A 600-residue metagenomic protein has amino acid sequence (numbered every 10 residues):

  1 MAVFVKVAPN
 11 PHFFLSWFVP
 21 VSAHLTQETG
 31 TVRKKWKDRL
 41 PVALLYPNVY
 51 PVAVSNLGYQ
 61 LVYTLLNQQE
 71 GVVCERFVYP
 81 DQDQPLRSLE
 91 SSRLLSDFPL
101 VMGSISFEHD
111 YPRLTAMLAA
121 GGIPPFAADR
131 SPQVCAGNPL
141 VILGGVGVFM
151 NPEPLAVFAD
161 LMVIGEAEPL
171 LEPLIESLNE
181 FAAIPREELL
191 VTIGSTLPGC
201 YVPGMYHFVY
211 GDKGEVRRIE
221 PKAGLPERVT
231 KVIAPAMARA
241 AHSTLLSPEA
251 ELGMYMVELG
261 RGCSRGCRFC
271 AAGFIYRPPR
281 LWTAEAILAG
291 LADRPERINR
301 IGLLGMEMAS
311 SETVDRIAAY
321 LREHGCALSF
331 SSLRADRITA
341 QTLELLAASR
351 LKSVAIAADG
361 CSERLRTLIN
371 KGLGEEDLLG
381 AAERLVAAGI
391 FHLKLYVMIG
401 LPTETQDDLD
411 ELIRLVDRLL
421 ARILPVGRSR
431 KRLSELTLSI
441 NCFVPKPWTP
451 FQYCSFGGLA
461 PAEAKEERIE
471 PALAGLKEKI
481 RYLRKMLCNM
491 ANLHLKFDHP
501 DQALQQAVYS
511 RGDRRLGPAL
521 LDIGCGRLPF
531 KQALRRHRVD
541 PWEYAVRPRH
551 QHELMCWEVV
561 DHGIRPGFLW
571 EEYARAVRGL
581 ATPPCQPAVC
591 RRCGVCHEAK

Functional and structural regions predicted by a protein language model:
A2-T31, D38, V42-L44, E478-K600: Radical SAM enzyme core and accessory elements
L15-A43, Y50-P51, P203, V209-V257 (+1 more regions): N-terminal [4Fe-4S]-dependent radical SAM core
L44-L45, H109, L288-K394, M398-T437 (+1 more regions): Conserved SAM/AdoMet-binding glycine-rich loop
L44-N48, L66, S243-F269, K352 (+1 more regions): N-terminal pre-triad scaffold of radical SAM enzymes
N56, E249-W282, V589-K600: Canonical Radical SAM [4Fe-4S] cluster-binding loop centered on the CxxxCxxC motif and its immediate flanking residues
E70-Q82: A short beta-strand-loop structural module common to alpha/beta enzyme folds
Y79-E220, K446-D513, L520-C525: Glycine-rich beta-alpha loop elements in corrinoid/cobalamin-binding modules across cobalamin-dependent enzymes
I193-V202, M306-S311, L333-I338, M398-G400 (+4 more regions): A glycine-rich phosphate-binding loop feature that marks nucleotide/adenosyl-phosphate handling sites
